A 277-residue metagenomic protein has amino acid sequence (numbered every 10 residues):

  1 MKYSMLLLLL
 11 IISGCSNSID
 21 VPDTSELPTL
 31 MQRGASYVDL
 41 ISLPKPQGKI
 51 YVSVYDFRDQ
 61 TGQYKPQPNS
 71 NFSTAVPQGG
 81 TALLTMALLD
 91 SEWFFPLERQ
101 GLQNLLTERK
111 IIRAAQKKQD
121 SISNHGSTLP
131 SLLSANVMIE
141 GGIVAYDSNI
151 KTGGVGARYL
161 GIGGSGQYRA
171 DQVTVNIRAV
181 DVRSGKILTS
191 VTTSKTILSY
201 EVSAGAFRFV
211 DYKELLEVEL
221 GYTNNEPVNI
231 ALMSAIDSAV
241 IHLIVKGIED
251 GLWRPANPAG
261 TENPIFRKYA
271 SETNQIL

Functional and structural regions predicted by a protein language model:
M1, A35-D39, S123-H125: Short alpha-helical segments and helix-capping/turn motifs at coil-helix boundaries
M1-L8: Sec-dependent signal peptide recognition, specifically the positively charged N-region followed immediately by
Y3, F72, V76, T223 (+2 more regions): Conserved aromatic-histidine-acidic binding/catalytic patches
C15-K49, D147, G154, Q167-L277: C-terminal/domain-edge helix-coil "capping" segments
I50-Y51, Y55-N149, Q172, N176 (+1 more regions): N-terminal segment of the mature soluble domain
G126-S127, G161-S165: Extracellular loop and loop/strand-boundary signature of outer-membrane beta-barrel proteins
V144-G161: Charged, amphipathic alpha-helical segments
